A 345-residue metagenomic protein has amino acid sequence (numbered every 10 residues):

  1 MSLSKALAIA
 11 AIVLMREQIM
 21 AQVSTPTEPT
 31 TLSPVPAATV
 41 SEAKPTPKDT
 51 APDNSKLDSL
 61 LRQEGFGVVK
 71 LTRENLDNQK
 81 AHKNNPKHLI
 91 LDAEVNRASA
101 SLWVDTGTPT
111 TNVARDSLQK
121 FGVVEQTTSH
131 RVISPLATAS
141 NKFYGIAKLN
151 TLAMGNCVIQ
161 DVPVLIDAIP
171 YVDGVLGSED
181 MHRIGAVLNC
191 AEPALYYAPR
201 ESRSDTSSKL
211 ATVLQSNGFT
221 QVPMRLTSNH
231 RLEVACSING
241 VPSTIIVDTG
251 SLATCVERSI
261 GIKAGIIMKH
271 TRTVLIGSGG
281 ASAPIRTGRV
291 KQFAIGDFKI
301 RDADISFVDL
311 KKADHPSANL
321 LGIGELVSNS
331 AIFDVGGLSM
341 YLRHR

Functional and structural regions predicted by a protein language model:
S2-I9: Sec-dependent signal peptide recognition, specifically the positively charged N-region followed immediately by
L14, I19-R345: Pepsin/retropepsin-fold aspartyl endopeptidases
